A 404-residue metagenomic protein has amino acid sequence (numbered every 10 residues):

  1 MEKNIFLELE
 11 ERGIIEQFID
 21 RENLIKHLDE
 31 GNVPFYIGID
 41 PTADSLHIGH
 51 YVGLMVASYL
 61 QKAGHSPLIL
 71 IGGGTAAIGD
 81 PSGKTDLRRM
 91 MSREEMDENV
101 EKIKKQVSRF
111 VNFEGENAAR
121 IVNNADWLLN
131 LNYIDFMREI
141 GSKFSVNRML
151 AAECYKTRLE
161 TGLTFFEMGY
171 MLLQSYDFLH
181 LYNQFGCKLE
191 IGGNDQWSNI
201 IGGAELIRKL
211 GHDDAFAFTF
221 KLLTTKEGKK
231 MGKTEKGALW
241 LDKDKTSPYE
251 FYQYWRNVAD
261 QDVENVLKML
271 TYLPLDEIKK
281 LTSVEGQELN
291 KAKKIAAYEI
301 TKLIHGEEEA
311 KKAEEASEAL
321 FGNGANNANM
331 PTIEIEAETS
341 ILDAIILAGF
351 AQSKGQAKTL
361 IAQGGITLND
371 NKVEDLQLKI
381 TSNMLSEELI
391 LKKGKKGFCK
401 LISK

Functional and structural regions predicted by a protein language model:
M1-F35: Positively charged, low-complexity intrinsically disordered leader regions
R12, S92-R93, N99-V100, K104 (+1 more regions): Divalent-metal (Mg2+/Mn2+/Ca2+)-assisted nucleotide/phosphate chemistry catalytic cores
N23-P81, E190-W197: N-terminal catalytic cores of NTP/NDP-binding nucleotidyl/phosphoryl-transfer enzymes
E30-G38, P67, S175-Q184, T225 (+1 more regions): Short, hydrophobic/aliphatic alpha-helical segments
G53-L60, L181, N199-I207, I300 (+1 more regions): Buried hydrophobic packing segments
G79-G83, L131-M137, K229-E235: Short acidic, glycine/serine/threonine-rich loops at helix termini
P81-D97: A charged helix-plus-loop insertion that forms the helical arch/lid used to bind and gate nucleic-acid substrates
I207-K404: Conserved nucleotide- and phosphate/pyrophosphate-binding catalytic cores in adenylate/nucleotidyl-handling enzymes
